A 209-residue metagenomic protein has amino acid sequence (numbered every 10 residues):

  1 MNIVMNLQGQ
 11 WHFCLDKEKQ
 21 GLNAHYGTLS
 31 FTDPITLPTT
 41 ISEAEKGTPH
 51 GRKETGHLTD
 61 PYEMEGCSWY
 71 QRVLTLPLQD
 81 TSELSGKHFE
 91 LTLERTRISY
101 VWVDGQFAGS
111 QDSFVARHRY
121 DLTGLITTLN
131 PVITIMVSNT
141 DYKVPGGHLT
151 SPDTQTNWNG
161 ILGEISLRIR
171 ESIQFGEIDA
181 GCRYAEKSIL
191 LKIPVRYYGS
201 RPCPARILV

Functional and structural regions predicted by a protein language model:
I3-G21, T40, A44, D60-F175 (+1 more regions): Accessory beta-strand-rich segments of carbohydrate-active enzymes
L22-P34, P38: Short Gly/aromatic-enriched secondary-structure transition segments
G51-T59: N-terminal glycine-rich cofactor-binding segment
V101-V103, S188-V209: Beta-strand-rich binding/interaction modules
G181-I189: Short, solvent-exposed loop/linker segments at the N-terminal edge of repeated beta-sheet extracellular domains
